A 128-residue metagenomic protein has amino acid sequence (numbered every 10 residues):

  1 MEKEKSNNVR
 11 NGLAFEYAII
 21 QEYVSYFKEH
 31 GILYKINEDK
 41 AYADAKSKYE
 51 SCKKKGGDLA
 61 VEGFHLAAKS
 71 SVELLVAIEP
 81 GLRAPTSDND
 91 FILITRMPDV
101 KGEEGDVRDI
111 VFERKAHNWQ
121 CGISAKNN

Functional and structural regions predicted by a protein language model:
E2-N128: Catalytic centers of nucleases
